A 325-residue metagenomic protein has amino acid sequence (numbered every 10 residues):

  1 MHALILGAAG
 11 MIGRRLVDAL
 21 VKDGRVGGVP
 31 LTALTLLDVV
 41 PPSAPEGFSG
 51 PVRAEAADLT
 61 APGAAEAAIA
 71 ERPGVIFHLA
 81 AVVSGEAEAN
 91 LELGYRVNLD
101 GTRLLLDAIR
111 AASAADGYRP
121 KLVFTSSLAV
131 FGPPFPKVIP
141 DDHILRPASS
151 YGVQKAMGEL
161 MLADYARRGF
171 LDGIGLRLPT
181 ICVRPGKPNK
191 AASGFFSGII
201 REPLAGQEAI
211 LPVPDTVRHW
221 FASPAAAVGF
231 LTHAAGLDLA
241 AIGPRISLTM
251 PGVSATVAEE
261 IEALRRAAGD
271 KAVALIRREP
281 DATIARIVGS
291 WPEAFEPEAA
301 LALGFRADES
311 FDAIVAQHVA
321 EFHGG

Functional and structural regions predicted by a protein language model:
H2-V26: N-terminal Rossmann NAD(P)H-binding glycine-rich loop of SDR-like oxidoreductase domains
L59-V97: NAD(P)H-binding glycine-rich loop region in Rossmannoid oxidoreductase-like domains and their noncatalytic homologs
A87-E88, P179-N189, G198-A222: A conserved pocket-lining segment of Rossmann-fold NAD(P)-dependent short-chain dehydrogenase/reductase
R103-A148: Conserved Rossmann-fold NAD(P)-dependent oxidoreductase catalytic core, especially the SDR/UDP-sugar
Y118, E159-P185: Conserved beta-loop-beta element that borders a ligand/cofactor-binding pocket
A156, V183-S197, P224, A234-S247: Glycine/proline-rich active-site loop of Rossmann-fold NAD(P)-dependent oxidoreductases
P203, F230-A285: Mid/C-terminal beta-alpha module of Rossmann-like enzyme folds, strongest in SDR-family dehydrogenases/epimerases
R278-P280, P292-A302, R306-G325: Amphipathic terminal alpha-helices
